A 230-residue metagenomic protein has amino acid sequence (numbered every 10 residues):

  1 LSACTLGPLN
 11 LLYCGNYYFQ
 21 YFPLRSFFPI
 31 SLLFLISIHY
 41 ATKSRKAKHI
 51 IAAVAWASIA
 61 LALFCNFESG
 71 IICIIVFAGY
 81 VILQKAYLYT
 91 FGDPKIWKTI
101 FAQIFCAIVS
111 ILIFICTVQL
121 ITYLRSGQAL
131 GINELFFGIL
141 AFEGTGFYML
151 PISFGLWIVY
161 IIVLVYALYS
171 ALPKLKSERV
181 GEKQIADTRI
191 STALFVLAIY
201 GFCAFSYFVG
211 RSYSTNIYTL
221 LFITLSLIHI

Functional and structural regions predicted by a protein language model:
L1-R25, F67-L194, Y207-Y218: Transmembrane catalytic cores of multi-pass membrane glycosyltransferases and polysaccharide-assembly enzymes
S2-A3, S37, A55, A62 (+4 more regions): Small-side-chain structural scaffolding
R25-S37, A55, C73, I111 (+1 more regions): Alpha-helical transmembrane segments of multi-pass membrane proteins
I30, H39-L61, K95-A102, Q184-A198: Short hydrophobic alpha-helices at membrane interfaces in multi-pass membrane enzymes
I51-F67, C73-A78, Y200-Y207: Membrane-interface alpha helices of multi-pass inner-membrane proteins
S191-A204, L220-S226: Hydrophobic membrane-spanning alpha-helices of multi-pass integral membrane proteins
I228-I230: Conserved small/polar residues in nucleotide/adenosyl-binding loops
